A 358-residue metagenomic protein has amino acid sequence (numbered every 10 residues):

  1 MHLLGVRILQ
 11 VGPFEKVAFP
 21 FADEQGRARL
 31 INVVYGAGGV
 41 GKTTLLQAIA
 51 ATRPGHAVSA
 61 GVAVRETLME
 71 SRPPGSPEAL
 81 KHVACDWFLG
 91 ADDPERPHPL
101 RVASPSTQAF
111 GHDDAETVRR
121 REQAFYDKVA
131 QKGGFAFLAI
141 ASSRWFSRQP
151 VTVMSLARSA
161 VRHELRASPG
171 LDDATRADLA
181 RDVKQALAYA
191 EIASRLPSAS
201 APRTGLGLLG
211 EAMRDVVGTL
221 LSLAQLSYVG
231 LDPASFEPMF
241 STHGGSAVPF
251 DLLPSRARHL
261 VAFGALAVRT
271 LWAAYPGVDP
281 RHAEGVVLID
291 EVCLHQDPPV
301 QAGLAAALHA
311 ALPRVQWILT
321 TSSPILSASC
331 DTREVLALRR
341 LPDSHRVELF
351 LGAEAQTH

Functional and structural regions predicted by a protein language model:
M1-A180, Q185, L208, P313 (+3 more regions): P-loop NTPase switch/coupling surface
M1-A63, G230, S235-H358: Switch/communication elements of ASCE P-loop NTPase nucleotide-binding domains
I49, R53, E122-V129, L209 (+5 more regions): Hydrophobic, Leu/Ile/Phe/Ala-enriched alpha-helical segments that form helix-helix packing faces
S71-R72, A103-K128, G134, G205 (+6 more regions): Contiguous hydrophobic segments
F135, A141-S142, E211, T219-S222 (+1 more regions): Proline-rich low-complexity regions
I140-E164, P197-G210, G245-L253, H309 (+4 more regions): Charged, low-complexity, helix/coiled-coil-prone segments
A167-L260, A265-H282: Extended helical coiled-coil dimerization/tether regions that scaffold and oligomerize large DNA-maintenance assemblies
